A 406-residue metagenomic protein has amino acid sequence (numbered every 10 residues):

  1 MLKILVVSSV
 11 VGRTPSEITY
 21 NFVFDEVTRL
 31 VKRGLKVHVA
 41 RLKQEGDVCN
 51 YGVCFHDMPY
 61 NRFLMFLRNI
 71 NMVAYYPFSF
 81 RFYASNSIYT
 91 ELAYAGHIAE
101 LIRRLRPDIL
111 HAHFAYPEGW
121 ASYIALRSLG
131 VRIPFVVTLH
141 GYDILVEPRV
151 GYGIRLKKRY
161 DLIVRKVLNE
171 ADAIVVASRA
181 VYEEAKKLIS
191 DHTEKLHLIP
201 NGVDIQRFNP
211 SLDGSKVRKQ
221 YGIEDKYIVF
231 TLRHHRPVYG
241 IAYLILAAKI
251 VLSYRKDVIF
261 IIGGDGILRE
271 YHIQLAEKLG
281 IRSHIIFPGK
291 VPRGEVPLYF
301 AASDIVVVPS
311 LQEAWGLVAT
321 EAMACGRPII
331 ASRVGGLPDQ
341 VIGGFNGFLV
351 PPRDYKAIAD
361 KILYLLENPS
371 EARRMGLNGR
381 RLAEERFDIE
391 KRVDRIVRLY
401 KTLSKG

Functional and structural regions predicted by a protein language model:
M1-C54: N-terminal subdomain of nucleotide-sugar transferases
L5, V175, I223-A248, I261: Conserved donor-binding/catalytic core segment of Leloir-type glycosyltransferases
L168, K290-V291, L298-S303: Short alpha-helical donor nucleotide-sugar binding micro-motif in glycosyltransferases
A180, G202: Carbohydrate-associated surface elements
L311: Aromatic "clamp/platform" in nucleotide-sugar-dependent glycosyltransferases that forms part of the donor/acceptor
P328-A331, V341: Short hydrophobic beta-strand element within catalytic cores of glycosyltransferases and related nucleotide-activated
G343-G344, F348-Y355, Y364-P369: Conserved acidic donor-binding segment of nucleotide-sugar-dependent glycosyltransferases
A357, Y364, E371-R386, R392-R398: A short, well-ordered alpha-helix in the C-terminal region of glycosyltransferases
